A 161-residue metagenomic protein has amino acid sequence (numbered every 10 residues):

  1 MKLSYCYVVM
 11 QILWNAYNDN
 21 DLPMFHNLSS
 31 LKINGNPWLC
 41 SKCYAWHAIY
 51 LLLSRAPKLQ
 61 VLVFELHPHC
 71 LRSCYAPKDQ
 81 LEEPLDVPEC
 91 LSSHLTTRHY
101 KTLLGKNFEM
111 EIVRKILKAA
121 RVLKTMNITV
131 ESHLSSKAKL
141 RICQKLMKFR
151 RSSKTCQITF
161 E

Functional and structural regions predicted by a protein language model:
M1-E161: Non-core capping and flanking segments associated with repeat-based/extracellular domains
